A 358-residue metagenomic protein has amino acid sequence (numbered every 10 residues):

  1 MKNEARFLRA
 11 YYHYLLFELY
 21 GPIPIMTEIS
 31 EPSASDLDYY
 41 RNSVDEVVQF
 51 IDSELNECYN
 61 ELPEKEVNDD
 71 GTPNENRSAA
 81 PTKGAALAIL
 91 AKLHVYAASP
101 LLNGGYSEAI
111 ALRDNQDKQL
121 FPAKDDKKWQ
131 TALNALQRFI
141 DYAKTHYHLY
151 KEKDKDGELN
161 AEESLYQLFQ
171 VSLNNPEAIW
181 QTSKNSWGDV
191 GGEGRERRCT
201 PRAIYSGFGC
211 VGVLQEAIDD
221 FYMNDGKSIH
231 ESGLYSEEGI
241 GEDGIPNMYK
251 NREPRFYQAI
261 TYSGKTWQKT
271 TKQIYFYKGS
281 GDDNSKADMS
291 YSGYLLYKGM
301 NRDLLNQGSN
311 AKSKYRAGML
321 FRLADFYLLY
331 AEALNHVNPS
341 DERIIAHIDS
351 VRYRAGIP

Functional and structural regions predicted by a protein language model:
M1-C199, Q307-L323, H336-I345, I357: Structured, solvent-exposed acidic/aromatic patches
Y39, V190-S206, T270-S280: Short, polar loop/linker segments at the starts of domains and inter-domain junctions
P176-E177, Y235-L323: Flexible, polar/acidic helix-loop-strand segments at domain edges
G192-E193, R198-N251, T261: Segments forming glycine/polar-rich beta-alpha architectures that bind adenosine-containing cofactors
Y327: Active-site cofactor/cluster-binding pocket
A331: Active-site-proximal region of nucleotide-activated glycan assembly enzymes, centered on histidine/acidic-rich loops
